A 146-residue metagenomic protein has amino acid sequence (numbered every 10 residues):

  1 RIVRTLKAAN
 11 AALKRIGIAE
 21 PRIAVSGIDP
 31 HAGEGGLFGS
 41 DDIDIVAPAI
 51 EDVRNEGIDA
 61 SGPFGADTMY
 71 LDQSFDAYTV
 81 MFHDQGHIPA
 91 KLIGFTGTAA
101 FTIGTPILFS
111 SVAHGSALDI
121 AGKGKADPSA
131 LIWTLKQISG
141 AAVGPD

Functional and structural regions predicted by a protein language model:
R1-P63: Glycine-rich phosphate/diphosphate-binding loop of Rossmann-like nucleotide-binding domains
A49-D146: Glycine-rich phosphate/nucleotide-binding loop
